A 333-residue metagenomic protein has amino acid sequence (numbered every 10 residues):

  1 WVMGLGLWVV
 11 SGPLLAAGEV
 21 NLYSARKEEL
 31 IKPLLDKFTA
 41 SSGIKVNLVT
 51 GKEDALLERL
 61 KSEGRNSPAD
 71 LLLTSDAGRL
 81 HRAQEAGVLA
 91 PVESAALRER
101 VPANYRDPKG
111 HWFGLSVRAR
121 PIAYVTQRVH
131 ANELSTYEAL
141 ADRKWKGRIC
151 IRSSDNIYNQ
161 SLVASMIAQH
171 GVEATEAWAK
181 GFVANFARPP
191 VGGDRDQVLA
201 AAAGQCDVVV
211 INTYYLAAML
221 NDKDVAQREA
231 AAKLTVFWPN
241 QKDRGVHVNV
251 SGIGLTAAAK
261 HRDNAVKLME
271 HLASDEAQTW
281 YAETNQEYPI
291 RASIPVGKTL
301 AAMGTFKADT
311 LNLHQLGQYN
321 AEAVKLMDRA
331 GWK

Functional and structural regions predicted by a protein language model:
S11-G12: N-terminal signal peptide c-region/cleavage motif recognized by signal peptidases
A17-H81, K333: Early extracytoplasmic/lumenal segment of secretory-pathway proteins
S67-L72, A90-I122, E138, R148-I151: A structural signal for short loop-to-beta-strand junctions that line the ligand-binding cleft of periplasmic/secreted
L80-V88, D107-S135, V163-A164, V248-G254: Periplasmic solute-binding protein
L89-R98, W112-F113, E138, V225-H247 (+1 more regions): Short beta-strand->loop
S154, Y158-S161, S165-P239: Ligand-binding pocket segment of bilobal, Venus flytrap-like solute-binding proteins
S251-L311: Mature extracytoplasmic/periplasmic domains
V296-K333: Extracellular/periplasmic bilobal clamshell ligand-binding domains
